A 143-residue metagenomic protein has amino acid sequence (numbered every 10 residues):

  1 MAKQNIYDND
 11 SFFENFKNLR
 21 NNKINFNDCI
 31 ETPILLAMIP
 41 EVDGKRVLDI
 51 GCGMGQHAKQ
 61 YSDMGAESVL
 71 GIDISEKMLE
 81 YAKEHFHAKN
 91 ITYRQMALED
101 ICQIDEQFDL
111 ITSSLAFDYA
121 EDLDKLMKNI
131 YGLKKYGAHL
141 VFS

Functional and structural regions predicted by a protein language model:
M1-V42, Q56, Q60: Conserved class I S-adenosyl-L-methionine
L36, K59-S62, K83, M127-Y131: A structural alpha-helix within SAM-dependent methyltransferase catalytic domains
G44-R46: Nucleotide donor/acceptor-binding cores
L48-I50, M54-D100: Class I SAM-dependent methyltransferase SAM/SAH-binding core
C102-I111: A short acidic, Gly/Pro-enriched loop at the edge of an enzyme's catalytic core that lines a small-molecule cofactor
L110-L123: A short SAM/SAH-binding and catalytic strip from SAM-dependent methyltransferases
D124-H139: A short glycine-rich, Lys/Arg-flanked "PGG" loop and its adjoining helix->strand segment in the class I
S143: Alpha/beta-hydrolase-fold catalytic nucleophile elbow
